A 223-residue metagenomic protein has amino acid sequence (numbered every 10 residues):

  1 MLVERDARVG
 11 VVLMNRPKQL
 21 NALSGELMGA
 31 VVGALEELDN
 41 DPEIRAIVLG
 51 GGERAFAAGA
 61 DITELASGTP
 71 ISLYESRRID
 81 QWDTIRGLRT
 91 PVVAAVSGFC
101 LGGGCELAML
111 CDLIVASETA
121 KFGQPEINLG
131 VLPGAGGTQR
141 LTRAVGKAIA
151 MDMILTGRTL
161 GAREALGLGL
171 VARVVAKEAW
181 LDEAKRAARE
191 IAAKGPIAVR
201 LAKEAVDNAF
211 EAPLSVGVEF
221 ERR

Functional and structural regions predicted by a protein language model:
M1-G52: Conserved CoA-thioester-binding segment of acyl-CoA-metabolizing enzymes
V12, R16, V31, L49 (+5 more regions): Terminal peptide-recognition signature
P17, V115-A120, A162, V171-E219: C-terminal long alpha-helix characteristic of the crotonase
E26, A30, R77, T84 (+3 more regions): Charged catalytic carboxylate motif
G29-V32, E43, G51-T84, C100 (+2 more regions): Glycine- (often His-adjacent) and acidic-residue-rich active-site loop that binds/positions the CoA thioester
Q81-G87, A95, L101-L155, L168 (+1 more regions): CoA-thioester-processing core
